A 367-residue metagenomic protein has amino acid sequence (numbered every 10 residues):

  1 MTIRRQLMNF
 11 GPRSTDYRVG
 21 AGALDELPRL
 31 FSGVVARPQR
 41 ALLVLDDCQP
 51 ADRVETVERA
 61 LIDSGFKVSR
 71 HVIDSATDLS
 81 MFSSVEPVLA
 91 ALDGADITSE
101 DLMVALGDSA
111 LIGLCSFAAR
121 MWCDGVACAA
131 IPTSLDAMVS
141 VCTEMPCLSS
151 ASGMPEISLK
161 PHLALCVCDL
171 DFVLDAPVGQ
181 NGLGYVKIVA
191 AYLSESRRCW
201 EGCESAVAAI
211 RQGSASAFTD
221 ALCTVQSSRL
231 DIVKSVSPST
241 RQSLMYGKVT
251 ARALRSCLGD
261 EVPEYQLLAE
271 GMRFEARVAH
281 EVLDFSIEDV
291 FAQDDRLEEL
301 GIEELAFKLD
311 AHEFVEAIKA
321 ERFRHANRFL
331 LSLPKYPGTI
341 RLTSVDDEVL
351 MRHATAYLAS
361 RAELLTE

Functional and structural regions predicted by a protein language model:
M1-D101: ATP/NTP phosphate-donor binding region
Q6, V186-I188, I287-E367: C-terminal charged capping/lid subdomain of soluble metabolic enzymes
N9, V35-A36, A95-T98, M121-C123 (+5 more regions): Solvent-exposed alpha-helices and their adjacent loops that cap or buttress functional pockets in soluble metabolic
D74-A76, L106-D108, K234, Y246-G247: Glycine-rich beta-strand-to-loop/alpha-helix junction loops that act as flexible
A95-A118, W122-T133: A short, small-residue-rich loop immediately preceding and capping a beta-strand
F117-A209: A glycine/threonine-rich phosphate-anchoring loop and its flanking beta-alpha core in nucleotide/phosphate-binding
G202-H312: Active-site segments that bind and position negatively charged phosphate/pyrophosphate groups
